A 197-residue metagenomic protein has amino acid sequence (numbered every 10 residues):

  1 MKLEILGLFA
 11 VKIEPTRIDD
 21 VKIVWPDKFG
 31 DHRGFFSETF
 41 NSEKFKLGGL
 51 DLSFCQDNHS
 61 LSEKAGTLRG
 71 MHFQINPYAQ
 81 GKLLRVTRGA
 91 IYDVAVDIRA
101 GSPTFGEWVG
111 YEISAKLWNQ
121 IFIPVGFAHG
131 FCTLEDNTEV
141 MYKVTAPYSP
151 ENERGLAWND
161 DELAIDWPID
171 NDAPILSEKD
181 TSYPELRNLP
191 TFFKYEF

Functional and structural regions predicted by a protein language model:
K2-K116, E135-N137, V144-F197: Non-catalytic, conserved peripheral segments adjacent to functional cores
I121, H129-L134, Y142: Short beta-strand His + acidic residue motifs that chelate non-heme Fe in jelly-roll/DSBH and cupin folds
